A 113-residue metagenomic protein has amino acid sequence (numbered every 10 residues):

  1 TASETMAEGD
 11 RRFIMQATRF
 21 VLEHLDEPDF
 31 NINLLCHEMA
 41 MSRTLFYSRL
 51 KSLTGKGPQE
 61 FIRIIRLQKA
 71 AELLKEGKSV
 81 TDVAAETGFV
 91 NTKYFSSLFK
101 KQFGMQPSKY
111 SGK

Functional and structural regions predicted by a protein language model:
T1-A40, L45, R49: Membrane-proximal linker segments that couple transmembrane helices to downstream signaling/catalytic modules
T18-F30, L50, T54, A71-S79 (+2 more regions): Basic, amphipathic alpha-helical hairpins
N33, T44, S79-D82, K93: Residues within helix-turn-helix
M39-R43, F89-Y94: Short, basic interhelical loop/turn and adjoining N-cap of the next helix at nucleic-acid- or acidic-partner-contacting
S52-V90, G112-K113: Terminal helix-turn-helix DNA-binding modules in bacterial transcription factors
S97-K113: …primarily DNA-binding HTH/wHTH and HhH modules…
